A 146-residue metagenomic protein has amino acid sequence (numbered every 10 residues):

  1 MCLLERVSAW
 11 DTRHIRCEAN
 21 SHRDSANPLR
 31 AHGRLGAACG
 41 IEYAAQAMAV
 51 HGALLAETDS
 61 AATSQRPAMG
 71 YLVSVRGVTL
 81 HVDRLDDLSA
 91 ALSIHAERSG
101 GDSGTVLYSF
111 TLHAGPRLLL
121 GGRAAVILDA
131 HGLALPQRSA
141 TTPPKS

Functional and structural regions predicted by a protein language model:
M1-G36: Catalytic strand-loop segment that frames the active site of acyl-thioester-processing enzymes
M1-L3, L92, V106: Hydrophobic core residues within well-ordered beta-strands of beta-rich domains
L4-E5, V75, L107, G121: Hydrophobic residues on conserved beta-strands that form the core of alpha/beta folds
R6-A9, V82, R98-G100, V126: A residue-level detector for short acidic-glycine micro-motifs
E18, H95, S109-T111: Beta-strand residues in well-ordered beta-sheet regions across diverse protein folds
A31-H51, M69-G70, G77: Compact, glycine-rich, soluble single-domain proteins
V50-H95: Hydrophobic beta-strand-centered segment that forms part of the acyl-chain substrate-binding groove
S99-K145: Mixed-charge, glycine-accented linear interaction segment located at domain edges/termini
